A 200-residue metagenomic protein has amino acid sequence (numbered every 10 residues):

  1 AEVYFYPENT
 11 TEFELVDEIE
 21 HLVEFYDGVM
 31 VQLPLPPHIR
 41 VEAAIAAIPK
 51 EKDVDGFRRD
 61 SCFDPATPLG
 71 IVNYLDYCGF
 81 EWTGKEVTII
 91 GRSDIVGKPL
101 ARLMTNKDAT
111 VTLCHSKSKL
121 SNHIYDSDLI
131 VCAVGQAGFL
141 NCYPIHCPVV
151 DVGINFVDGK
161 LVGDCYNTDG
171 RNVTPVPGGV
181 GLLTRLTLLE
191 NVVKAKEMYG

Functional and structural regions predicted by a protein language model:
A1-G28: N-terminal ligand-binding/catalytic initiation module
A1-V3, V111, V173: Generic structural signal for residues in well-ordered beta-strands
Y4, F57, C114, V176: Hydrophobic residues at beta-strand termini and immediately following loops that shape nucleotide-binding pockets
E8, E24, P65-V152, V157-G170: Glycine-rich phosphate/diphosphate-binding loop of Rossmann-like nucleotide-binding domains
T10, E14, I39, A66-G70 (+4 more regions): Conserved active-site and cofactor/substrate-binding residues in soluble primary-metabolism enzymes
E14-D17, A43, P99, T187: Generic recognition of short, well-ordered alpha-helical segments
G28-W82, H123, G138: Anion-binding alpha/beta catalytic cores of soluble intermediary-metabolism enzymes, centered on
V41-D55, C147-Y199: Rossmann-fold NAD(P)-binding glycine/threonine-rich loop
